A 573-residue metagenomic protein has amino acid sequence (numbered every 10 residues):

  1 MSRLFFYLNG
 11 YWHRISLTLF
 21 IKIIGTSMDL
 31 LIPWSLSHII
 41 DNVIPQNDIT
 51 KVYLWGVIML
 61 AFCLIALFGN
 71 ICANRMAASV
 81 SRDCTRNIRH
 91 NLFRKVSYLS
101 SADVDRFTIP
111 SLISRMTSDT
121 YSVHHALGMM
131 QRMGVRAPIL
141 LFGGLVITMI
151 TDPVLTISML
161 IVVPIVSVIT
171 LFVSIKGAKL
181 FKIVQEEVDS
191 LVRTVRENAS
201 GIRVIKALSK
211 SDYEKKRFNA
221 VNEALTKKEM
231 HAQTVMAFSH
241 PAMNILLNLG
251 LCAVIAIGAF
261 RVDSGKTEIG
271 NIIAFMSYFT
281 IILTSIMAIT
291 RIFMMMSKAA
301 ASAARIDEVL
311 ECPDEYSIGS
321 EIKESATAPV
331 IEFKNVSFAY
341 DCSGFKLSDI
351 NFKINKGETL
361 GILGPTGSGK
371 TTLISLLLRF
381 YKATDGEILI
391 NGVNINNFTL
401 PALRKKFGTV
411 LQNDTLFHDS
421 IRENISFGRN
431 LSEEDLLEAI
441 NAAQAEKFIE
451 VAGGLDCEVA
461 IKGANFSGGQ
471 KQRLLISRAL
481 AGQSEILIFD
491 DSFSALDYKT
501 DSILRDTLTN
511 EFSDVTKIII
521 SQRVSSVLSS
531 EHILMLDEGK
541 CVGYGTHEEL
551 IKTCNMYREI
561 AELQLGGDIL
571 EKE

Functional and structural regions predicted by a protein language model:
S2-F5, H13-W34, W55, M59 (+5 more regions): Alpha-helical segments in transporter systems
G10, R14-S27, F68, M129-V184 (+1 more regions): Transmembrane helices of ABC transporter permease
G10-H13, Y98-A102, S118-Q131, V135 (+6 more regions): An intracellular "coupling" helix at the cytosolic face of ABC transporter transmembrane type-1 domains
W12-C72, M76, M149-V154, G265-I269: Transmembrane helix-loop-helix hairpins at lipid-water interfaces of multipass membrane proteins, especially the type-1
I40, L92, V96, I205 (+2 more regions): Helix-loop junctions and hydrophobic alpha-helical segments within the transmembrane domains of large membrane
N47-V52, I147-I161, H231-R305, V309-L310: Helix-loop-helix
D314-A326: Pre-NBD coupling/linker segments of ABC/ABC-like ATPases
S325-E573: ABC-type nucleotide-binding domain
